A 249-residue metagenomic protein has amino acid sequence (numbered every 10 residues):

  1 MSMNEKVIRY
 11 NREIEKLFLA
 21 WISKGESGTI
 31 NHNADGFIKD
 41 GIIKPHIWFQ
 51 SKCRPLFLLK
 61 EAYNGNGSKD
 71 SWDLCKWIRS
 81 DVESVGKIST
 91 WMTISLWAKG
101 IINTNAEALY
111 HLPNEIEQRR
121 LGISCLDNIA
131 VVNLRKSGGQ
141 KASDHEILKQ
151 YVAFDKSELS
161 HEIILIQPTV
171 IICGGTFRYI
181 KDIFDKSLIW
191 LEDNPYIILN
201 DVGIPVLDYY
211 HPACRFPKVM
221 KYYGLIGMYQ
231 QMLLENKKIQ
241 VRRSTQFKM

Functional and structural regions predicted by a protein language model:
S2-I166: A polyanion-binding, active-site-adjacent surface
S2-R12, H145-S160, R178-M249: C-terminal capping/extension of enzyme domains
L58-K60, V132-N133, C173-T176, Y209-Y210: Short His-Asn-centered micro-motif
G139, T176-R178: Oxyanion-hole/transition-state-stabilizing segment in secreted/luminal serine hydrolases and related acyltransferases
T169: Conserved acidic residues
